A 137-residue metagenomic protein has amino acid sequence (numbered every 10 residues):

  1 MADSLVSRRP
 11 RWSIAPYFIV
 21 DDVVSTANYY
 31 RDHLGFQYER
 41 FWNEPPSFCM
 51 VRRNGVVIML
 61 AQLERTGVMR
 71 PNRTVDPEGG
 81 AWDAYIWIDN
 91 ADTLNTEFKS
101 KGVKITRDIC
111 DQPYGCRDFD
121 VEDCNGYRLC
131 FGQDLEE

Functional and structural regions predicted by a protein language model:
A2-Y17, Q37-D89, N95-E122, G132-E137: Vicinal oxygen chelate
V20-D22: Conserved beta-strand-loop-alpha-helix junction that forms the acyl-donor binding cleft
T26-R31, F98, D123-G126: Conserved active-site tyrosine of GNAT-family acetyltransferases
L34: Major-groove DNA-recognition helix of helix-turn-helix-type DNA-binding domains
